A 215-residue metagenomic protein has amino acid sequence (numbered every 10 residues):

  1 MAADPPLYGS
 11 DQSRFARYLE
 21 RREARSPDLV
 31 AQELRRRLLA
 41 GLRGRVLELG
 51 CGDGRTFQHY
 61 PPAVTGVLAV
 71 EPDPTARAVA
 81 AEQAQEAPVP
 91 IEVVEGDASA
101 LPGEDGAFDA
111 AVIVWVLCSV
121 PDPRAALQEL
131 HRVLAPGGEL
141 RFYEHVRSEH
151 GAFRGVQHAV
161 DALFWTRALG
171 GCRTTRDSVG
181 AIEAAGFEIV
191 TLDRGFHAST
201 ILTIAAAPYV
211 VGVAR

Functional and structural regions predicted by a protein language model:
M1-G44, R55-H59, Q157-H158: Conserved class I S-adenosyl-L-methionine
L47-L49, D53-A100: Class I SAM-dependent methyltransferase SAM/SAH-binding core
S99-A111: A short acidic, Gly/Pro-enriched loop at the edge of an enzyme's catalytic core that lines a small-molecule cofactor
D109-D122: A short SAM/SAH-binding and catalytic strip from SAM-dependent methyltransferases
R124-P136: A short glycine-rich, Lys/Arg-flanked "PGG" loop and its adjoining helix->strand segment in the class I
G137-H145: Conserved beta-strand signature within the Rossmann-like core of class I S-adenosyl-L-methionine
G171-G186: Short alpha-helix
F187-A198: Conserved S-adenosyl-L-methionine
